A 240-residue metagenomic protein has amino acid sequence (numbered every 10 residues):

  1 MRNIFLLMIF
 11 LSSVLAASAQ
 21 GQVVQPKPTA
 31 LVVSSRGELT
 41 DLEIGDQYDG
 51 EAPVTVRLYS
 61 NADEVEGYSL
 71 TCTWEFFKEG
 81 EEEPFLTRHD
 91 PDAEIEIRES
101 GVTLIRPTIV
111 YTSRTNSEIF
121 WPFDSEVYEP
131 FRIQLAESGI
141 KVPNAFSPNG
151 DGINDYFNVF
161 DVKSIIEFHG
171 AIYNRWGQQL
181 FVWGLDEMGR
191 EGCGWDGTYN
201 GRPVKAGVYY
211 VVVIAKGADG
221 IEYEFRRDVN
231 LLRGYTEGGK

Functional and structural regions predicted by a protein language model:
M1-V24: Bacterial Sec-dependent N-terminal signal peptides
A17-E51, G239-K240: Sec-dependent signal peptide cleavage junction
Y48, Y59, F131-K240: Short loop/turn motifs at secondary-structure boundaries
D63-Y68, V162-S164: Short glycine/proline-centered coil/turn motifs in the loop regions of extracellular beta-sandwich domains
E66, T71-I95: Surface-exposed, flexible coil segments in extracellular/virion-facing regions
F76, P91-E99, T103, Y111 (+1 more regions): Residue-level recognition of secondary-structure-to-loop junctions
G101-S113, Y210-A215: Append "Rare intracellular matches occur via the same short Y/T/C beta-strand/loop motifs
V110-W121, K216-G220: Short, solvent-exposed loop/turn segments at the edges of extracellular beta-sandwich modules
